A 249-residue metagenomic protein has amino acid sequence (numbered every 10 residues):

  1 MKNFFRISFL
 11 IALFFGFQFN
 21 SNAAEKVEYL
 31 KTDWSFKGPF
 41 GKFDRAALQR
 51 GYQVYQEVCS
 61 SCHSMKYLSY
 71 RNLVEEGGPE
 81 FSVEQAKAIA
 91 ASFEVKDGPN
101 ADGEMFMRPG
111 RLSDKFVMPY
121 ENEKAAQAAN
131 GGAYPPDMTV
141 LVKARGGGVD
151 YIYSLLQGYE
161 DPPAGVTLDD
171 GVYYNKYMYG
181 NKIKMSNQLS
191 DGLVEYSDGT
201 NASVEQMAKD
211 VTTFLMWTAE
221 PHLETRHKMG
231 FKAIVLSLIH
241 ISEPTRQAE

Functional and structural regions predicted by a protein language model:
K2-K42, R246: Post-cleavage N-terminal segment of exported redox proteins
E28-Q53, S64-V83, G199, A208 (+1 more regions): Electrostatic cytochrome c docking/interface patches
G38, L68-S69, E75-D114: Acidic/histidine-rich catalytic neighborhood
Q53-M65, V117-E121, Y134-K143, T213: C-type cytochrome heme c attachment motif
A133-D170: Acidic, glycine-rich loop-and-strand cores that form catalytic or ligand-binding grooves in diverse globular domains
M185, L189-W217: Extended, hydrophilic extramembrane loops/domains of integral membrane proteins
H227-S237: N-terminal membrane-entry
H240-E249: Single conserved hydrophobic/aromatic residue that forms the stacking wall/gate of nucleotide- or nucleobase-binding
